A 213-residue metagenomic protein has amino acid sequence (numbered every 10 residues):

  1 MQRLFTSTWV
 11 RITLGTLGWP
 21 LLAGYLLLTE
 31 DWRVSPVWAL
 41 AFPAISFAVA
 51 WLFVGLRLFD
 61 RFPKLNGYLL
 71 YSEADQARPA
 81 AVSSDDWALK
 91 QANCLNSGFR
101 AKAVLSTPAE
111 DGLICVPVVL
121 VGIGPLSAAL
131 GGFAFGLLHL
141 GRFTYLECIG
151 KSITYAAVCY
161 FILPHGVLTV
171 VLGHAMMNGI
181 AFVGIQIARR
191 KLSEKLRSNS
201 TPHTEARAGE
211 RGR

Functional and structural regions predicted by a protein language model:
M1-V82, L120, P125-L126, P164-V167 (+1 more regions): N-terminal, membrane-interfacial amphipathic/helix-forming hydrophobic leader that caps and precedes the first
K64-P108: Hydrophobic, well-structured mid-protein blocks that either form specific transmembrane helices
L89-R213: Transmembrane helix-loop-helix hairpins at the membrane interface of multi-pass integral membrane proteins
